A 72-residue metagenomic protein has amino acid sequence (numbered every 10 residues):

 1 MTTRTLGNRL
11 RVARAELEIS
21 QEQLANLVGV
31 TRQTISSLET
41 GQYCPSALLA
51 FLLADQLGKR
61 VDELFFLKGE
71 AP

Functional and structural regions predicted by a protein language model:
M1-E16: A short, Lys/Arg-rich alpha-helix, primarily the initiator
N8, E18-I19, P45-L48: Residue-level signal for the short linker/turn that defines the boundary of a DNA-recognition helix
A15, N26, D55: Alpha-helical residues within the helix-turn-helix
E18-S37: Short alpha-helical DNA-recognition segment
Q42-L52, A71: Short, basic-rich loop-to-helix N-cap that marks the start of a DNA-contacting helix
L48-E63: DNA major-groove recognition helix of helix-turn-helix/homeodomain DNA-binding modules
D55, F65-P72: Short, charged recognition helix plus adjacent turn of helix-turn-helix-like nucleic-acid-binding domains
